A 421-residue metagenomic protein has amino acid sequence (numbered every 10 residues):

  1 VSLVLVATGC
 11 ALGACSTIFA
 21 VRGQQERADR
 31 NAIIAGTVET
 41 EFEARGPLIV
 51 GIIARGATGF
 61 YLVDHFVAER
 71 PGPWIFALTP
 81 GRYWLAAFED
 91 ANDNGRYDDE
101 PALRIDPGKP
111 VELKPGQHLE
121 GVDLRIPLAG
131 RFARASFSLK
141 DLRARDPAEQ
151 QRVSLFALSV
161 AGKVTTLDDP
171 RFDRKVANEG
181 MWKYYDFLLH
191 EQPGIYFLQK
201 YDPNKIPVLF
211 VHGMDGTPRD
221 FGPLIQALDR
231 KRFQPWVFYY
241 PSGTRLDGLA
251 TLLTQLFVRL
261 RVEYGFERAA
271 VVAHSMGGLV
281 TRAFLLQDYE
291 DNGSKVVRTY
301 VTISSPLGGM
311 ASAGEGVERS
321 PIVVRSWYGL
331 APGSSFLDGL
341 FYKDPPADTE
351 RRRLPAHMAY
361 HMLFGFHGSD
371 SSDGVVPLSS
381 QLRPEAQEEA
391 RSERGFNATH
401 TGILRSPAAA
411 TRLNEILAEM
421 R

Functional and structural regions predicted by a protein language model:
C10-N31: Bacterial Sec signal peptide processing site at the extreme N-terminus
C15-T17, E41-E43, I53, V67-E69 (+5 more regions): Flexible, membrane-associating and regulatory peripheral segments of lipid-active enzymes
D29-P47: Structural motif
L48-H65: Short amphipathic beta-strand segments in non-cytosolic proteins
E69-L78: Short, surface-exposed beta-strand/beta-hairpin micro-motifs centered on an aromatic residue
G81-D93: A short, solvent-exposed beta-strand micro-motif common in secreted/extracellular proteins
K200-R268: Active-site catalytic motif of lipid deacylating hydrolases and related acyltransferases
L286-R421: Helical cap/lid subdomain of alpha/beta-hydrolase-fold lipid enzymes that gates access to the catalytic pocket
